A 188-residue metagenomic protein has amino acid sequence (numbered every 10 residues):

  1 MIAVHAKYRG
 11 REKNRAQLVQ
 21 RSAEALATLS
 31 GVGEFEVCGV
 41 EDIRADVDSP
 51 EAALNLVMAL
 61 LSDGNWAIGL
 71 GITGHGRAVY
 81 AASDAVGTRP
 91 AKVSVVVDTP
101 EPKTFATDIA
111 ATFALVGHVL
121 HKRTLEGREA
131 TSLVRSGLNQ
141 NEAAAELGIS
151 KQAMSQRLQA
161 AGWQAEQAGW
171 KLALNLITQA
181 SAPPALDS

Functional and structural regions predicted by a protein language model:
M1-G87: DNA-contacting interfaces and partner/effector-binding or oligomerization modules in DNA-centric proteins
V79-R123, W170, N175-D187: Linker/hinge segments immediately adjacent to helix-turn-helix/homeobox DNA-binding domains
G117, A130, L147: Nucleotide/phosphate-binding catalytic cleft detector across ATP-hydrolyzing and phosphate-transferring enzymes
L120-G127, V134, L138: Short helix-coil-helix linker/hinge
S132, Q156: DNA-binding alpha-helical recognition surfaces that contact promoter or target DNA
Q140-L147, M154: Short alpha-helical "recognition helix" segments of helix-turn-helix
G148, Q159: A conserved segment at the C-terminal end of the G1
L158, A165: DNA major-groove recognition helix of helix-turn-helix
